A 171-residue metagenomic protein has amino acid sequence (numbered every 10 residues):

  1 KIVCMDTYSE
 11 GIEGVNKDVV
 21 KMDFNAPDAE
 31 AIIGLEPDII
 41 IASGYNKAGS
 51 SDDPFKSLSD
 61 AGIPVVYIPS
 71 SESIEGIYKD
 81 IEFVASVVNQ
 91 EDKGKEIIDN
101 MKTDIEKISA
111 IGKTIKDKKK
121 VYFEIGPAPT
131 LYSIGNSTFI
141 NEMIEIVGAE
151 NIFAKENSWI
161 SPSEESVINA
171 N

Functional and structural regions predicted by a protein language model:
K1-A48: A short, structured surface patch at a secondary-structure boundary
D6-G14, Y132-P162: Alpha-helical, coiled-coil/dimerization segments enriched in small aliphatic residues
E13-G14, A48-D52, G76-I77, L131-S133: Extracytoplasmic/secreted cell-surface and envelope-processing proteins
F24, I41-Y45, Y67-E72, F123-S137: Short beta-strand->loop
P27-A31, E106, P162-S166: Short acidic active-site motifs
D53-A128, E150-K155: Extracytoplasmic substrate-binding proteins
V167-N171: Short, intrinsically disordered, charge-balanced linker/junction segments flanking boundaries in proteins
